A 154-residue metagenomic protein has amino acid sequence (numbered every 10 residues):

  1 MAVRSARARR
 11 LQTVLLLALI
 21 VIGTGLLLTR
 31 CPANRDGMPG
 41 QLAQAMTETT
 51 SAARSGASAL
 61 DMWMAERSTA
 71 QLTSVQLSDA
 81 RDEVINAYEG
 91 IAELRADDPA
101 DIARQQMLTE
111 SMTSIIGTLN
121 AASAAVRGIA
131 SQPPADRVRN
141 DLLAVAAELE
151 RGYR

Functional and structural regions predicted by a protein language model:
M1-R9: Short, Lys/Arg-rich N-terminal segment immediately upstream of the first membrane anchor
R10-L28: Hydrophobic membrane-insertion alpha-helices, especially the h-region of bacterial N-terminal signal peptides
I22-A43: Transmembrane signal-anchor/signal-peptide helices with a preference for the extracytoplasmic
Q41-S123, Q132-G152: Alpha-helical segments in soluble extracytoplasmic regions
